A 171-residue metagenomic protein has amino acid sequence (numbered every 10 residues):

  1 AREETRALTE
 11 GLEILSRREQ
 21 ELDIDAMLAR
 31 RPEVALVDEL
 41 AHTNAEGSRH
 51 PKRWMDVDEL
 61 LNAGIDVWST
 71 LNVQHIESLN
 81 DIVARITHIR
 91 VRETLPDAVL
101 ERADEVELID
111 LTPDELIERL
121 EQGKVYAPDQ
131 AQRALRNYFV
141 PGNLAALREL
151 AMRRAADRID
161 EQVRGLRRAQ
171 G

Functional and structural regions predicted by a protein language model:
A1, L40, I65, N72-I76 (+1 more regions): Short, ordered loop/turn segments at secondary-structure junctions
A1-A29: Conserved P-loop
R31-V34, A63-S69: Loop/turn-to-beta-strand initiation segments
D38, T70, A103: Residue-level signature of catalytic and energy-coupling elements of molecular machines, predominantly ATP/GTP-dependent
E39-W54, S78-D81: Conserved ATPase-coupling elements of RecA-like P-loop NTPase cores
V57-A63: Conserved P-loop NTPase motor core
Q74-E105, I109-K124: Conserved phosphate-handling catalytic cores of large alpha/beta enzymes
R102, V106-G171: Membrane-embedded alpha-helical bundles that form conduits across membranes
